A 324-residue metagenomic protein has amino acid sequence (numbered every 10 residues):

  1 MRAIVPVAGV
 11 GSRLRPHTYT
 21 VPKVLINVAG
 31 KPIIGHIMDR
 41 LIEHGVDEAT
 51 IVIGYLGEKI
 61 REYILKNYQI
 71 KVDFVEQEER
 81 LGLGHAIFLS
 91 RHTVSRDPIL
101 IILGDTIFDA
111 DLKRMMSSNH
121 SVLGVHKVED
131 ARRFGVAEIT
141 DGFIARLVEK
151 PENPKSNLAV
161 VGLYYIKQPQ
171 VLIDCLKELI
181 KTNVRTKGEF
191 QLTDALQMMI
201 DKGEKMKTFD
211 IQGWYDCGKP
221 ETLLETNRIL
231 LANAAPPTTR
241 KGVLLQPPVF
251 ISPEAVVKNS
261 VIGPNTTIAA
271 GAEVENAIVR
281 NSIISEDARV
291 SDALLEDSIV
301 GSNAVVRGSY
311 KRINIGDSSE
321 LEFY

Functional and structural regions predicted by a protein language model:
R2-V5, R13, N27, K31-L103 (+4 more regions): Conserved N-terminal catalytic core of the sugar/cofactor nucleotidyltransferase
V10, D105-T106: Active-site metal-binding loops of divalent metal-dependent hydrolases
G11-P16, R132: Short N-terminal binding/cap micro-motifs at the start of the first secondary-structure element
T20-V24: Short alpha-helical oligomerization interface
L25, A137-I139, T208: A structural signal for short hydrophobic beta-strand segments in well-ordered beta-sheet cores
T50-G54, V125, I283, I299: Short internal beta-strands
I107-N183: Conserved core of the sugar-phosphate nucleotidyltransferase
E178-Y324: Left-handed beta-helix
